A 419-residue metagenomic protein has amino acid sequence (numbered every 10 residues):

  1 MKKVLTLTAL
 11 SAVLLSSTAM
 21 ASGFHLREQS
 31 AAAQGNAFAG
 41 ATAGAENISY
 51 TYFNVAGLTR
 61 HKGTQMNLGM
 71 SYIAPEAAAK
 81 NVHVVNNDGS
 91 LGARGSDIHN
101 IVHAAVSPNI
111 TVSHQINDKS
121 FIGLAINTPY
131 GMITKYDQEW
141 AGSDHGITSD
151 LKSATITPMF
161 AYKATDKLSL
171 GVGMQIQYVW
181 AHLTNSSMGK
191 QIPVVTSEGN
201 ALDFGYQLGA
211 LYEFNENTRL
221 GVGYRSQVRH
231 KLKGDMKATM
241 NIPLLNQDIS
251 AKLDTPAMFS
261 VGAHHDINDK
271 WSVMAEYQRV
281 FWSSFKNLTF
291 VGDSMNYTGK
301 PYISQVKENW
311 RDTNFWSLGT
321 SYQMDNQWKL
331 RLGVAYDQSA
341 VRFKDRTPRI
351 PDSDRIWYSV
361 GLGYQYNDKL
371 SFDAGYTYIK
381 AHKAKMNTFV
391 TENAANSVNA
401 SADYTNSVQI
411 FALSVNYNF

Functional and structural regions predicted by a protein language model:
M1-A21: Gram-negative bacterial Sec-dependent N-terminal signal peptides
S17, A32, K62-M66: A generic secondary-structure signal marking the coil-to-beta-strand transition
T18-M20, R27, R60: Extreme N-terminus of proteins, especially the signal/transit-peptide cleavage junction and the first residues
S22-A37, A41, A79, V84-D97 (+1 more regions): Outer-membrane beta-barrel porins/channels
F38-A41, Q65-A74: Short strand-turn segments of transmembrane beta-barrel domains in outer membranes, especially the first one or two
A41-A45, T51-T64, V112-I116: Outer-membrane beta-barrel pore proteins
T59, A74, Y130: Glycine-rich nucleotide phosphate-binding loop and flanking beta-alpha elements of Rossmann-like dinucleotide-binding
